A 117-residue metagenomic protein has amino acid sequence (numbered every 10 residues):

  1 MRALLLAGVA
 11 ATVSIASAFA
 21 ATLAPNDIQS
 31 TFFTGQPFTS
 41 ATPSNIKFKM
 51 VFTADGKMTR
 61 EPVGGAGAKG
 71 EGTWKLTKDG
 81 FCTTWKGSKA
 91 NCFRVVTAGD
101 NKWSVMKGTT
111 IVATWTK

Functional and structural regions predicted by a protein language model:
M1-F19: Classic N-terminal secretory signal peptides
L6, A18-K117: Lipid interaction determinants
